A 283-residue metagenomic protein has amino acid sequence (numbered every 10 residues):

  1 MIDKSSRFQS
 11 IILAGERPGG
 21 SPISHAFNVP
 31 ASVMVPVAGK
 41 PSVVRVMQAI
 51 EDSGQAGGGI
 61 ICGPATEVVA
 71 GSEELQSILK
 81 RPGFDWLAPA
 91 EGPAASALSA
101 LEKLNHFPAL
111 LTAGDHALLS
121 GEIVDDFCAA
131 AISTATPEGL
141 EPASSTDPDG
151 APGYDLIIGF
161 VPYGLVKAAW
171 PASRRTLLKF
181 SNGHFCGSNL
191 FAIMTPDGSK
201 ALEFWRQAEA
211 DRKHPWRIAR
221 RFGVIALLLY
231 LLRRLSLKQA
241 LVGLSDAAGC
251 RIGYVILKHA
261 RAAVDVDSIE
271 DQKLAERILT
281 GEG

Functional and structural regions predicted by a protein language model:
M1-V29: N-terminal nucleotide-binding beta1-loop-alpha1 segment
F27-R45: Short catalytic helix/loop segments, enriched in acidic residues and glycine and frequently bearing histidine
A49-A56: Short, acidic, metal-binding catalytic loop of nucleotide-sugar glycosyltransferases
G59-P64: Short internal beta-strands
T66-S72: Short, charged/polar "capping" segments at the starts of alpha-helices and the immediately preceding loops
E74-L110, L118-L119, D125-D126: Short phosphate-binding loop-to-helix
S120-D246, L257-R261: Conserved core of the sugar-phosphate nucleotidyltransferase
G249-L279: C-terminal accessory domains and tails appended to enzymatic cores
